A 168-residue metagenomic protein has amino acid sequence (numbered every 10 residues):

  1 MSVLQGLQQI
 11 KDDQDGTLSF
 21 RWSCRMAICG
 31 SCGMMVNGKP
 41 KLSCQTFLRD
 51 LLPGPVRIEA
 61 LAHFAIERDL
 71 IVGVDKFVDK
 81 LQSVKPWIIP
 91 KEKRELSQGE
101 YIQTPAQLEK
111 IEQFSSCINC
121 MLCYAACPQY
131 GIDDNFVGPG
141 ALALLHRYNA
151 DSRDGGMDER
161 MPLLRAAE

Functional and structural regions predicted by a protein language model:
M1-G16, E59-E168: Ferredoxin-type iron-sulfur electron-transfer modules in oxidoreductases and energy-metabolism complexes
S19-W22: A cross-kingdom feature strongest in bacterial/archaeal respiratory oxidoreductases
C24, C29-C32, C44, C117-C123 (+1 more regions): Short cysteine clusters
M35-G38: Short strand-turn-strand beta-turns centered on an Asx-Gly dipeptide
F47-L48: A generic structural motif
L51-P55: Extracellular interaction modules
